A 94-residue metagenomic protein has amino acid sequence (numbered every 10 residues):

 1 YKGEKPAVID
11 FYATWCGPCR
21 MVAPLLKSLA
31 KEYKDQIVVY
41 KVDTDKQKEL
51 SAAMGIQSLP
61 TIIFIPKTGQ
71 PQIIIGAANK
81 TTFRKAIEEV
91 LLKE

Functional and structural regions predicted by a protein language model:
Y1-A7: A short beta-strand-turn-helix
A7, K48, M54-I65: Structural micro-motif
D10-W15: Aromatic-flanked redox-active Cys/Sec active sites in thiol-based oxidoreductases, especially the WC-centered
C16-C19, I62: The canonical Cys-X-X-Cys-His
R20-Y33: Typically the conserved alpha-helix immediately C-terminal to a functionally engaged Cys/Sec in thioredoxin-like
D43-D45: Conserved acidic residues
S58, I63-E94: Non-catalytic, surface beta->alpha helical segment in thiol-disulfide oxidoreductase systems
